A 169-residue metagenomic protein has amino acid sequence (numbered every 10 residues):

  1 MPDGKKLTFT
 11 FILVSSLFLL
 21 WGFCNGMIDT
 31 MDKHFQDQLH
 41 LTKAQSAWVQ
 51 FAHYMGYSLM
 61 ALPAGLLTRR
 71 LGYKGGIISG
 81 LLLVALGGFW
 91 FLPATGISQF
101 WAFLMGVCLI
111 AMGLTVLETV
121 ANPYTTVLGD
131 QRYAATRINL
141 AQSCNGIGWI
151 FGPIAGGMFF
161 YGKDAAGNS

Functional and structural regions predicted by a protein language model:
F9-L39, A121-N122, G152: Extracytoplasmic
W48-L66: Central cavity-lining transmembrane alpha-helices of secondary-active solute carriers, predominantly the Major
S58, I78, A85-L86: Small-residue-rich packing faces within the transmembrane alpha-helices of Major Facilitator Superfamily
M60-Y73, F160: Helix-to-loop junctions at the C-terminal end of transmembrane segments in multipass secondary transporters
L82-I97: C-terminal ends and interior cores of transmembrane alpha-helices in multi-pass membrane transporters/permeases
G106-S143: Cytoplasmic helix-loop-helix junction between adjacent transmembrane helices in 12-TM secondary transporters
Y133-Y161: Glycine-rich segments within core transmembrane alpha-helices of 12-TM secondary carriers
